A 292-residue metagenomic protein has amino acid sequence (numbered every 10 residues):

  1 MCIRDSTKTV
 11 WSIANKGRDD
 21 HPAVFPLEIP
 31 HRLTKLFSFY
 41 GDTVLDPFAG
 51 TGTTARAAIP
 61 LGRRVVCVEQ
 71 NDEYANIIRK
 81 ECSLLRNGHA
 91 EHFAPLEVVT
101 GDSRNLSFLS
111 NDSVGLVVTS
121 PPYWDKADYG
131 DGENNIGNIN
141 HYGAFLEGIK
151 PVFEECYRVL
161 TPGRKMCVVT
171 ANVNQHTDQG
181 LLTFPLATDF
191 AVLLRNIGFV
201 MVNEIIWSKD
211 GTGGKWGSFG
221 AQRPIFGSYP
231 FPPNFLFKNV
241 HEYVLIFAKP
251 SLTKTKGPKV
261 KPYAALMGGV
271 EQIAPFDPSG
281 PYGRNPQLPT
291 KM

Functional and structural regions predicted by a protein language model:
R4-M292: Class I S-adenosyl-L-methionine-dependent methyltransferase catalytic core
